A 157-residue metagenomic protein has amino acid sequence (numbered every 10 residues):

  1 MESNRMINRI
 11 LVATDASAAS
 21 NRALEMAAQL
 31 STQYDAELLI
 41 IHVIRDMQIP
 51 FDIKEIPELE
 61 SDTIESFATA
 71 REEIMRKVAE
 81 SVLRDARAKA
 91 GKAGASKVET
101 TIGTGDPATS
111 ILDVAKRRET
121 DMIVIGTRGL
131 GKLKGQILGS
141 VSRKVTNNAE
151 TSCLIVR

Functional and structural regions predicted by a protein language model:
M1-M6, E73, K77-I123: Structural beta-alpha unit
E2-I64, A93: Small/aliphatic-rich secondary-structure junction motif
H42, T127-R128, R157: Short secondary-structure boundary segments
D62-I74: Short glycine/proline- and acidic residue-enriched helix-loop micro-motifs that form flexible lids or anion-recognition
K116, M122-N147: Glycine-rich, Arg-bearing micro-motifs that act as flexible, cationic patches
T151-V156: Short, flexible loop segments at boundaries between secondary-structure elements
